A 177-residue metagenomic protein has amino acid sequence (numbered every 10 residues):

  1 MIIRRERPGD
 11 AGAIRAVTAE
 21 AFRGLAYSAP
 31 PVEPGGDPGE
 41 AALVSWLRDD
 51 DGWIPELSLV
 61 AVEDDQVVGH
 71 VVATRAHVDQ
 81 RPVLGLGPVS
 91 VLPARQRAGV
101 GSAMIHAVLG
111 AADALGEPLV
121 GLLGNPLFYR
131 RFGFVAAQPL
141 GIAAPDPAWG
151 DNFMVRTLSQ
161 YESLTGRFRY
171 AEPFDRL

Functional and structural regions predicted by a protein language model:
I2-A16: A short beta-loop-alpha structural element at the N-terminal edge of CoA-dependent acyl/N-acetyltransferase catalytic
A19-V72: Active-site rim helix/loop that mediates acceptor-substrate recognition in acyltransferases
D64-D65, A94, T157-Y161: Short loop segments at secondary-structure junctions
A76-L86, Q96, G116: A conserved beta-turn-beta hairpin within the catalytic core of GNAT-like acetyltransferases that forms part
L86, V91, R97-G110, G121-L122: Conserved acetyl-CoA-binding loop-helix of GNAT-fold acetyltransferases
A114-W149: Conserved active-site alpha-helix within GNAT-family acetyltransferase domains
A143-L177: C-terminal "cap" of GNAT-fold acetyltransferases
